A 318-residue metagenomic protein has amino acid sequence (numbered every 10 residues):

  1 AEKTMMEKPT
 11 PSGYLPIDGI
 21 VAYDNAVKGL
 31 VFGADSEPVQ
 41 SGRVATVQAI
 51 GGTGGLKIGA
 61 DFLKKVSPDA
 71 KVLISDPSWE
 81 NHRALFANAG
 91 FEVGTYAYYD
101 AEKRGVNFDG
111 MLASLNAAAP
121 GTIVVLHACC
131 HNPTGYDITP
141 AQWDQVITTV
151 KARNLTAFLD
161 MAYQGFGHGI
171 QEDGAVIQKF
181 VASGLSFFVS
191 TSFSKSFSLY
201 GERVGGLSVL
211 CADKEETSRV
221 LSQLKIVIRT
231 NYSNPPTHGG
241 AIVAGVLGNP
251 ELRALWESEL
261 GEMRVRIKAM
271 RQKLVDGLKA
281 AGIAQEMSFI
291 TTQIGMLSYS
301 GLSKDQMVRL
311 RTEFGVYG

Functional and structural regions predicted by a protein language model:
K3, E7-K151, G165-F166, G174-Q178 (+1 more regions): Conserved core of the PLP fold type I
Q40, G315-G318: Short, intrinsically disordered, charge-balanced linker/junction segments flanking boundaries in proteins
V93, A157, F187, Y317-G318: Hydrophobic beta-strand scaffold residues
A152-L155, S183-L185: A short helix->loop->beta-strand "cap" motif at the edges of active sites that frequently abuts
M161-A162: Conserved Walker B
D173-R219, Q223: Active-site PLP attachment segment
L221-G240, V246-V275: Structural signature of PLP-dependent enzymes
W256-E313: Conserved PLP-binding catalytic core of the aspartate aminotransferase-like
